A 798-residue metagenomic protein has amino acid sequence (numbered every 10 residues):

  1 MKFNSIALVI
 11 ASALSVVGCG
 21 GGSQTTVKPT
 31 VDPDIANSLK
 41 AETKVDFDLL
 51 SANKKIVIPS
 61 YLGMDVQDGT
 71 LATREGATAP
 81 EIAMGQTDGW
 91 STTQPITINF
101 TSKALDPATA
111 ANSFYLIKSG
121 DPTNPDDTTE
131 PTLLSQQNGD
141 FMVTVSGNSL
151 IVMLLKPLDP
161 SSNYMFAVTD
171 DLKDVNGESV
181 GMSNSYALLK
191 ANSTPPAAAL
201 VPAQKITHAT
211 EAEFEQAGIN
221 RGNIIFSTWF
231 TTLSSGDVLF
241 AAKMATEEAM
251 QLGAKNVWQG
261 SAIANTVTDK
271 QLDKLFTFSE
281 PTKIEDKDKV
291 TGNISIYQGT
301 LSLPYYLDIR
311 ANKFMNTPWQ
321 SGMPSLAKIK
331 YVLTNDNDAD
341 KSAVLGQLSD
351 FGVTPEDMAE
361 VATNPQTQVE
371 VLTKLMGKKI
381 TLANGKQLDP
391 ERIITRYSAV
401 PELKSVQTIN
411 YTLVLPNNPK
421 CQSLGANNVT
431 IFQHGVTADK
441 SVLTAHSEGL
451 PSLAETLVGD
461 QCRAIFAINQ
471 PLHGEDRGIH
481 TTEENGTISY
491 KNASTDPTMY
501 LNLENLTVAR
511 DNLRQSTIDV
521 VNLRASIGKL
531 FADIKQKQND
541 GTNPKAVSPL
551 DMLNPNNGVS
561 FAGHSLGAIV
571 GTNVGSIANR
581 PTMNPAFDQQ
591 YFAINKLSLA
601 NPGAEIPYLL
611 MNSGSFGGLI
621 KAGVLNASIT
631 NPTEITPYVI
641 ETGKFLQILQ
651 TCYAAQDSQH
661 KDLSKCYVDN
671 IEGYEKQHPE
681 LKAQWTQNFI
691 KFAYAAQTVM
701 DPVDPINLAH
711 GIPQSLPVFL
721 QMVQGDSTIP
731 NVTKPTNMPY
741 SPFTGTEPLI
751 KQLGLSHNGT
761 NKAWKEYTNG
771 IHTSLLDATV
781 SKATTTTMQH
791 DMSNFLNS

Functional and structural regions predicted by a protein language model:
S15-G18: C-terminal motif of bacterial Sec signal peptides marking the signal peptidase cleavage site
G21-N316: Acidic, low-complexity Ser/Thr/Gly/Pro-rich repeat segments typical of extracellular/periplasmic and surface-exposed
T144-V175, A399, L403-S447: A conserved hydrophobic secondary-structure block that centers on an alpha-helix together with its immediately flanking
A198-Q216, G222, S227, E475-V521 (+5 more regions): Extended charged low-complexity segments that act as oligomerization/scaffolding linkers
E280-G425: N-terminal cap/lid segment of alpha/beta-hydrolase-fold proteins
L372-V400, T408, K420-L530, Q536: Cap/lid segment of the alpha/beta-hydrolase catalytic domain
T412, N428, E504, Q515 (+1 more regions): C-terminal subdomain of alpha/beta-hydrolase-fold enzymes, centered on the catalytic histidine and its supporting
P544-Y608: Primarily recognizes the serine-hydrolase "nucleophile elbow" in alpha/beta-hydrolase and SGNH/GDSL folds
